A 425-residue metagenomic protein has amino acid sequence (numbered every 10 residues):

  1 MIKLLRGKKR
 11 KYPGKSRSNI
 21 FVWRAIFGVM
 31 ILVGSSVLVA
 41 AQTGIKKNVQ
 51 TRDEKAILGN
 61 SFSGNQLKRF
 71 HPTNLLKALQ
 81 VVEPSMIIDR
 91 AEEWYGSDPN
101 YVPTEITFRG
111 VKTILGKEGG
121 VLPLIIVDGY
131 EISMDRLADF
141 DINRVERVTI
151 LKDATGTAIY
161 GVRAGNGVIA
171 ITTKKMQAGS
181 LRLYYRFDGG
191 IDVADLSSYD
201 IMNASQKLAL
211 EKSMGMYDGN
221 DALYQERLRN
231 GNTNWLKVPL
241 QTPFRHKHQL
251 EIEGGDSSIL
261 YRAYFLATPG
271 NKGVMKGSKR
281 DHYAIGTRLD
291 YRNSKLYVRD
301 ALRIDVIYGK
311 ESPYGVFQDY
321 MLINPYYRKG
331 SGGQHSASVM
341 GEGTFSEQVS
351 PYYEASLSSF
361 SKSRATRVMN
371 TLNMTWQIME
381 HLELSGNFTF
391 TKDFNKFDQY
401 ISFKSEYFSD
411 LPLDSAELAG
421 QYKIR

Functional and structural regions predicted by a protein language model:
D53, L58-P72, V82-T104, K117-G119 (+4 more regions): Residues embedded in well-ordered regular secondary structure
L76, E105-T107, V168-A170, K247-Q249 (+4 more regions): Membrane-embedded beta-strand positions in outer-membrane beta-barrel channels/transporters
K77, V81, P123, D128-G156: Short acidic/polar hinge/loop motifs at secondary-structure boundaries that mediate gating or recognition
L79, M86, V148-T149, I169-I171: Non-catalytic regulatory/gating segments with a bias toward low-complexity or hydrophobic composition
T173-K175, G254-D256, L289-N293, M374-W376 (+2 more regions): Residue-level signature of outer-membrane beta-barrel architecture
L183-Y185, Y261-A263, V298-D300, L384-F388: Transmembrane beta-strands of outer-membrane beta-barrel proteins
L228-T233, P239-L266, G270-R367, F397-Q399 (+1 more regions): Flexible loop and strand-edge segments within Gram-negative outer membrane beta-barrel domains
K272-A284, R303, P313, T375-R425: Small-side-chain secondary-structure face that scaffolds active or pore-lining regions
